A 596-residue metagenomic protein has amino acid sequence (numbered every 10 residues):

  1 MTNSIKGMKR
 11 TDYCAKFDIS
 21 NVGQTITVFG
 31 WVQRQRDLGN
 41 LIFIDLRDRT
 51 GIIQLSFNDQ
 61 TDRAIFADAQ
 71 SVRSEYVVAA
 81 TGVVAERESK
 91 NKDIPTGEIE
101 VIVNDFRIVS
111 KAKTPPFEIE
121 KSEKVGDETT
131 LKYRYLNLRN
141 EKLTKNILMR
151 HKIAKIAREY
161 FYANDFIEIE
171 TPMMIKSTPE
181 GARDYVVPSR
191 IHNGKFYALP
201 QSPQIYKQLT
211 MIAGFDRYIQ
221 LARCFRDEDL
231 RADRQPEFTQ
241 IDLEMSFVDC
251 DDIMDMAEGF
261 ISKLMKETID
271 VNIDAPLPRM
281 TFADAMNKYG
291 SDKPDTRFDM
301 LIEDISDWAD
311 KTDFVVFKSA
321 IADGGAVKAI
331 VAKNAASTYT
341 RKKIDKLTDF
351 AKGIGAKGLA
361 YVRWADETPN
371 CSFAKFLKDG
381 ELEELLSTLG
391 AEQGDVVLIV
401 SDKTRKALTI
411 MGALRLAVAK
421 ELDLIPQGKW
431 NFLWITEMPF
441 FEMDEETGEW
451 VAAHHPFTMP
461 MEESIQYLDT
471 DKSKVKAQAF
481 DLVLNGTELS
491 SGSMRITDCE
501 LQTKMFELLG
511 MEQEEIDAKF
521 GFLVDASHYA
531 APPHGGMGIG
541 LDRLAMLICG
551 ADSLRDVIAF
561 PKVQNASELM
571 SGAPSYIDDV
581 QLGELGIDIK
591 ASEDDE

Functional and structural regions predicted by a protein language model:
M1-E596: Class II aminoacyl-tRNA synthetase catalytic cores and aaRS-like
